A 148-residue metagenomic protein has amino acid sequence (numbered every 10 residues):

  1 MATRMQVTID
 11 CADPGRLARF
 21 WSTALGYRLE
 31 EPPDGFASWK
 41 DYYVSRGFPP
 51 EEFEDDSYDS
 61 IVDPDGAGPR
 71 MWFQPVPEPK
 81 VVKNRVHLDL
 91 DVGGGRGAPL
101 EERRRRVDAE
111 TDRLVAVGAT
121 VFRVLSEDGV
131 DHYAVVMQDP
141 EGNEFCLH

Functional and structural regions predicted by a protein language model:
A2-I9, T23-L25, P32-D34, V44-P50 (+5 more regions): Vicinal oxygen chelate
A12-T23: Hydrophobic ligand-binding cavity/cleft-lining segments
